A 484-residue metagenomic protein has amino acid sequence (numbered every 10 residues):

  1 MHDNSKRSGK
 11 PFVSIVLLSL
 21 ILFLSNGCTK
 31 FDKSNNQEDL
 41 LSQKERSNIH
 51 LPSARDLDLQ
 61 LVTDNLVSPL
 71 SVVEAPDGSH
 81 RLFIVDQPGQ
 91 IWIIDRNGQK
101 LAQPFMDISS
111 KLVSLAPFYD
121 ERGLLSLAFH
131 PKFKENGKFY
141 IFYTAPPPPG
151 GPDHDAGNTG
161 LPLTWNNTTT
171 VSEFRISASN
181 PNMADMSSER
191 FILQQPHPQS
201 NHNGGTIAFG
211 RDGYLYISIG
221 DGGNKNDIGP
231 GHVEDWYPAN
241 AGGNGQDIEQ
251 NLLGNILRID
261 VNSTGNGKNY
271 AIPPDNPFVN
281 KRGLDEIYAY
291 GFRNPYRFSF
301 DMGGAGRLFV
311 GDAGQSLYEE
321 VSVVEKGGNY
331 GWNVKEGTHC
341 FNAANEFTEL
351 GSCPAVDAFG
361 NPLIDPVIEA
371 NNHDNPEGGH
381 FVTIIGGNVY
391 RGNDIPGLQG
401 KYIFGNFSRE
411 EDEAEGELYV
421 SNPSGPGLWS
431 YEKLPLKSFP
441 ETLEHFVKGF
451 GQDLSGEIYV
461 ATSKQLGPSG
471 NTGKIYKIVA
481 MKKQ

Functional and structural regions predicted by a protein language model:
S25-G27: C-terminal motif of bacterial Sec signal peptides marking the signal peptidase cleavage site
S34-D58, N180-D185, N266-N280, T348-F359: Blade/loop signatures of beta-propeller domains
L61-G89, T383-N388: Beta-strand-rich domains and repeat architectures in extracellular enzymes and scaffolds, especially beta-propellers
V67-P69, P117-F129, Q199-G210, I287-S299 (+2 more regions): Signature of short aromatic-glycine-proline-rich micro-motifs recurring in repeat-based ectodomains
I84-P88, D120, F133-E346, P396-G400 (+2 more regions): Surface loops at the rim/top face of extracytoplasmic beta-rich domains
N342-W429: Loop/turn-rich, solvent-exposed surfaces of beta-rich toroidal or solenoidal domains
L428-Q452: Conserved blade-ending motifs and adjacent loop-strand segments that build the rim/top face of beta-propeller domains
G451-Q484: Blade-level signature of beta-propeller repeat domains, shared across WD40, Kelch, NHL, RCC1 and BNR/Asp-box propellers
